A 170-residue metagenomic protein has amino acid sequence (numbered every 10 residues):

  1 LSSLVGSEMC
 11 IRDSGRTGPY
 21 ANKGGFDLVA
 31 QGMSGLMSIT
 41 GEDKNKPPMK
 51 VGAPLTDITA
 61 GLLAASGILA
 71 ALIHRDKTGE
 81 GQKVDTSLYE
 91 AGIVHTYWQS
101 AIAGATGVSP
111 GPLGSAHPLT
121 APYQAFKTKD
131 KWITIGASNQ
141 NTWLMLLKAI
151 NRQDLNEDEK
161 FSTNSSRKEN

Functional and structural regions predicted by a protein language model:
L1-I11: Single conserved hydrophobic/aromatic residue that forms the stacking wall/gate of nucleotide- or nucleobase-binding
R12-T40: Rossmann-fold NAD(P)-binding glycine/threonine-rich loop
S34-G52: The feature captures the short pre-catalytic strand/loop hairpin that immediately precedes and shapes the active-site
M49-T59, K83, L113-H117, A121-Y123 (+2 more regions): A short glycine-threonine-serine/GTX helix/turn-capping micro-motif
P54-L69, L88-T96, S138, T142: Mid-domain beta-loop-alpha active-site segment that forms a flexible, acidic cofactor/metal-binding surface
G61-G81, V94-A105, L147-N156: Oxidoreductase and adenylate-handling cofactor-binding alpha/beta cores
A121-N170: Aromatic-enriched alpha-helical interface/lid elements that frame and gate functional surfaces
